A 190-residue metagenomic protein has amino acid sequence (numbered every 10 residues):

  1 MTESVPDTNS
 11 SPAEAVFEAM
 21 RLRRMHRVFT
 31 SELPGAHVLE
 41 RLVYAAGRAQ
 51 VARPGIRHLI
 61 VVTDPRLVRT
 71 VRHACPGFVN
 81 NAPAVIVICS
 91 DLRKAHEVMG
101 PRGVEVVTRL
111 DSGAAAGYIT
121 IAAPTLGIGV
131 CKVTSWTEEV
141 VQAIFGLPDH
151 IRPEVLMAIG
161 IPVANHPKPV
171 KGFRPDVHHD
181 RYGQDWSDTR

Functional and structural regions predicted by a protein language model:
M1-V85, C89-A95, D188-R190: N-terminal amphipathic, basic helical "cap/leader" segment at the start of enzyme domains
A46, I86, R102-I144: Small-aliphatic-rich amphipathic alpha-helix that forms the alpha element of a beta-alpha
I56, I128-K132, R152-P153: A short coil-to-beta-strand element that immediately follows conserved catalytic motifs
L59, W136-E138, V155: Residue-level "edge-of-site" marker
R69, A95-V107: Glycine/charged-rich beta-loop-alpha catalytic/anionic-binding loops adjacent to active sites
V79-V85, G146-P169: A glycine-rich helix N-cap at a beta->alpha junction
S90, S135, I161: Short secondary-structure boundary segments
K168-R190: Phosphate/diphosphate-binding glycine-rich loops and adjacent basic-rich segments that engage nucleotide
